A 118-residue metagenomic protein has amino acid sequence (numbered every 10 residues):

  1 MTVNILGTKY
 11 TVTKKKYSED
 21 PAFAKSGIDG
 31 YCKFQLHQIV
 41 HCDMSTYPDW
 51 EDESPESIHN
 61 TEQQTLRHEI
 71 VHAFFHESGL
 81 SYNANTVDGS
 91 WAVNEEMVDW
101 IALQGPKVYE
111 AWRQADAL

Functional and structural regions predicted by a protein language model:
M1, Q114-L118: Short intrinsically disordered terminal tails
M1-N4, K15-D52: Catalytic zinc-binding patch centered on the HExxH motif and its immediate surroundings that defines zinc-dependent
T11-T13, Q63: Non-catalytic architectural context of zinc metalloproteases
Y31-K33, N83, A117-L118: Short, low-complexity, polar/charged sequence segments that are solvent-exposed and flexible
S45-Q64, H76-Q114: Post-HEXXH active-site segment of zinc metalloproteases
R67-F75: Short active-site segment of divalent metal-dependent hydrolases/proteases that encodes the spacing between
